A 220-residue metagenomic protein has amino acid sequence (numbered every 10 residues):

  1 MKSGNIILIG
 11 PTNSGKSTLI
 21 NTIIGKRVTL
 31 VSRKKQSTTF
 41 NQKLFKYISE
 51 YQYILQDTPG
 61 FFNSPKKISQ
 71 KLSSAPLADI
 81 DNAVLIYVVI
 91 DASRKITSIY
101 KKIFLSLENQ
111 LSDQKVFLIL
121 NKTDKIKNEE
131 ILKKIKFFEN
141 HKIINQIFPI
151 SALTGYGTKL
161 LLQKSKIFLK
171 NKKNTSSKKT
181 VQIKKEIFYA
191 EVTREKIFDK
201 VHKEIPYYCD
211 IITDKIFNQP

Functional and structural regions predicted by a protein language model:
M1-D81, L85, I90: Conserved G1/Walker A P-loop phosphate-binding module
N5, D113-F117, T123-I187: Canonical P-loop GTPase G-domain recognition
G10-P11, D57, L120, T213-K215: Flexible glycine-/small-residue-rich
N13, K185-P220: P-loop NTP-binding site
I24, V28, K43, Y47 (+10 more regions): Signal for well-folded cores of large energy- and translation-related assemblies
K34, T38, Y51, L72 (+8 more regions): Helical mechanochemical/support elements of P-loop NTPase systems and associated helical scaffolds
F45-Y53, K71-I147, F217-P220: Conserved C-terminal guanine-recognition region of P-loop GTPase G domains, centered on the G4
